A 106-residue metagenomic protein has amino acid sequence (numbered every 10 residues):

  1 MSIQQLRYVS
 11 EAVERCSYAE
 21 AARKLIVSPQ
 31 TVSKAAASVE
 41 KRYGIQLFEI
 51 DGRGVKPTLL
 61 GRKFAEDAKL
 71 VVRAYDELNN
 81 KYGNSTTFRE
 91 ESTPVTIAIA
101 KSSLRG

Functional and structural regions predicted by a protein language model:
M1-R15, S33, R62: Short alpha-helical elements of helix-turn-helix
A12-I26: Short helix-boundary/capping micro-motifs
S17-Y18, A36, I50: Helix-turn-helix DNA-binding elements, focusing on the entry/boundary residues of the two helices that contact DNA
R23-K24, K41, R62: Alpha-helical residues within the helix-turn-helix
S28-T31, A35-S38: Residues within the DNA-recognition helix of helix-turn-helix
Q30, T87-G106: N-terminal winged-helix
E40-P57: A short LG(V/I)-centered, amphipathic sequence patch enriched for acidic residue(s) preceding the LG motif
R42-Y43, F64-R89: Alpha-helical linker/hinge and terminal dimerization helices associated with HTH transcriptional regulators
